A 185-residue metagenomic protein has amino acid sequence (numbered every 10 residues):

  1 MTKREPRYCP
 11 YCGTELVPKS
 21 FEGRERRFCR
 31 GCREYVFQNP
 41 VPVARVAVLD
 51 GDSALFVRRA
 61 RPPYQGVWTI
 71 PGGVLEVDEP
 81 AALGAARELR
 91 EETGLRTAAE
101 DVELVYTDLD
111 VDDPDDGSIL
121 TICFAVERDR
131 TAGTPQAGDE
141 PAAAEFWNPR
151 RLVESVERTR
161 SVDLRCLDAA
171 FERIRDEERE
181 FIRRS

Functional and structural regions predicted by a protein language model:
M1-V46: Acidic, metal-coordinating catalytic segment for phosphate/diphosphate chemistry, firing primarily on the Nudix
R4, V41, L49, P63 (+2 more regions): A generic fold-level signal
P10, V17, L55, E76 (+1 more regions): Nucleotide phosphate-binding site architecture
Y11, F28, F56, T69 (+1 more regions): Conserved beta-strand segments that form the floor/walls of ligand-binding pockets within enzyme and binding domains
P40, L49-E91: Conserved Nudix-box catalytic region and its N-terminal flanking loop in Nudix hydrolases and closely related
V43-R45, A54, P141: Short glycine-rich loop/turn motifs
L75-R165, E178-S185: Unchanged
A170-R173: Intrinsically disordered, low-complexity regulatory regions
